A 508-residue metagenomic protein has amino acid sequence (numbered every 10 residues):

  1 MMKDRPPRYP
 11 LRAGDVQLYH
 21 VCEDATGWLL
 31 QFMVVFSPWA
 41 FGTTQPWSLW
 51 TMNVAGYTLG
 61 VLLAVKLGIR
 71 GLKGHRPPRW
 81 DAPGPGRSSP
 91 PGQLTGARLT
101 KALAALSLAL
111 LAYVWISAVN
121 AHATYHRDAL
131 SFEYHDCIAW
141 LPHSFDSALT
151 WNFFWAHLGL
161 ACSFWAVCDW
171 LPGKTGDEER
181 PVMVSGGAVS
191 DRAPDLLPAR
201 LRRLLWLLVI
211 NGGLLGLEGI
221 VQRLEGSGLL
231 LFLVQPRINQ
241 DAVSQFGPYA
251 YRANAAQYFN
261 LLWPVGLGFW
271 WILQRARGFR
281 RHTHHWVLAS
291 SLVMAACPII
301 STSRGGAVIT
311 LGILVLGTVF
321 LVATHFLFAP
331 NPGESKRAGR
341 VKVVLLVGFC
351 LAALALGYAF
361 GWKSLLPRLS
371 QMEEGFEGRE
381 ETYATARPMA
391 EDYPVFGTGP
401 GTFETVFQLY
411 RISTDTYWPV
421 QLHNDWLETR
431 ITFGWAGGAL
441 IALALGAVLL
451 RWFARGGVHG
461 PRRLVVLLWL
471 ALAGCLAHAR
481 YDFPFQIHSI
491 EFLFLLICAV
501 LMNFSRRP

Functional and structural regions predicted by a protein language model:
M2-H20, D24-T43, W50-A64, A104-T124 (+2 more regions): Alpha-helical transmembrane segments of multi-pass inner-membrane proteins
V65-A97, Y113-S131, C137-P142, A148 (+2 more regions): Transmembrane alpha-helix boundary signature
G74-G84, Y125-I138, S227-D241, F326 (+2 more regions): Peri-membrane helix termini and adjoining interfacial loops of integral membrane proteins
L94-L99, L197-R200: Interfacial helix-loop-helix linkers and transmembrane-helix boundary segments in multi-pass membrane proteins
D128-D136, E374-Y393: Extracytoplasmic loop-helix module adjacent to an early transmembrane segment
L158-A161, E377-E380, G401: Soluble non-cytosolic domains of exported or imported proteins
Y251, E380-P419, W426-T429, F433-L440: TM-adjacent membrane-interface loops and short helices in multi-pass inner/ER membrane proteins
